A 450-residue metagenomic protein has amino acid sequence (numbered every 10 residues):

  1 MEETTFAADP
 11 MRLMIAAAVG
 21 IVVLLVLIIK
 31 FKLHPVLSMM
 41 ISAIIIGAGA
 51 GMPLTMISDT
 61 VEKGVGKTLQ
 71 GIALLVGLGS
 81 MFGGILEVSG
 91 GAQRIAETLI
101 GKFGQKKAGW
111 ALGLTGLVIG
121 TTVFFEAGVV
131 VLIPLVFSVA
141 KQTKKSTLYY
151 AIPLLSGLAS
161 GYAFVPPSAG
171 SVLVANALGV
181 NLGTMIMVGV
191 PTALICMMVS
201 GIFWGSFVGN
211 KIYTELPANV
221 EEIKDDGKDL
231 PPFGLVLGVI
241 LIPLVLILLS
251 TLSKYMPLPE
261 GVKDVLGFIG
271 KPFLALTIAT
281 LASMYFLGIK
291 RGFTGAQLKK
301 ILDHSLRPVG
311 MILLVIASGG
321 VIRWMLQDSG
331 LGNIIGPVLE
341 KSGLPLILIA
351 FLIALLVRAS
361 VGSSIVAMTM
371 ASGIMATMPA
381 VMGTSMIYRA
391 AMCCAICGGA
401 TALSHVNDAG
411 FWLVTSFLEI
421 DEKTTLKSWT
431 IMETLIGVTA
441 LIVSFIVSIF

Functional and structural regions predicted by a protein language model:
E2, K145, V180-K228, G398-F450: Juxtamembrane and boundary regions of transmembrane helices in multi-pass small-molecule transporters and channels
E2-M11, M187-K300, L418: Long, contiguous bundles of hydrophobic transmembrane helices that form the permeation core of multi-pass
M11-I15, L54, G66-I72, L99-L114 (+6 more regions): Membrane-interfacial loop-to-helix junctions in multi-pass transporters
A16-I28, M40-G49, V76-M81, G116-I119 (+7 more regions): Hydrophobic core segments of alpha-helical transmembrane domains in multi-pass membrane transport and ion-translocation
K30-P35, L69-A73, G83-Q93, I119-I133 (+4 more regions): Short helix-coil transition sites and intra-membrane helix breaks within transmembrane domains of multi-pass
L37-M40, I44, T60-Q93, F268-L331: Core transmembrane alpha-helical segments of multi-pass membrane transporters/permeases
A50, E87-A92, K102-K106, V139-Y150 (+4 more regions): Juxtamembrane helix-boundary/capping and inter-helix hinge elements in multi-pass membrane proteins
I100-V188, S360-G398: Hydrophobic transmembrane alpha-helices that form the pore/transport pathway of multi-pass ion and small-solute
